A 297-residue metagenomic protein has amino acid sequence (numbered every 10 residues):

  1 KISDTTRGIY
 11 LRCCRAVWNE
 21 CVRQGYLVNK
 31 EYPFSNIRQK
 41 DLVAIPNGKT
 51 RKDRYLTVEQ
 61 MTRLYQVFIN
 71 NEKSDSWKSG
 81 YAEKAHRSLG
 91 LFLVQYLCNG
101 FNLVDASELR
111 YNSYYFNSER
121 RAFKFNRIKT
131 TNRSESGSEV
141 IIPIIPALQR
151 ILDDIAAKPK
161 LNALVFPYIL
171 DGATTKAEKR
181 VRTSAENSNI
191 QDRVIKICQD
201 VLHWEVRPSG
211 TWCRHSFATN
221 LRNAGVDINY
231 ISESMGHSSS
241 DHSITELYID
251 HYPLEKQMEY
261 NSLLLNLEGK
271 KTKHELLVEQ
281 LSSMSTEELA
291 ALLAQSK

Functional and structural regions predicted by a protein language model:
I2-N36: N-terminal DNA-binding recognition helix of tyrosine site-specific recombinases/integrases
G8, Y32-L103, S107: Basic, Lys/Arg- and aromatic-enriched nucleic-acid-binding interface segment
N19-K30, Q95-E119: Short, charged phosphate-coordinating catalytic segments
M61, I145-E205: Active-site/catalytic core of tyrosine-dependent DNA strand-transfer enzymes
E72-Y81, L161, Q191-E233, H237: Short, basic (Lys/Arg/His-rich) helix/loop patches that form interaction surfaces in the mid-to-C-terminal regions
E108-D154: Conserved tyrosine-mediated DNA breakage-rejoining catalytic core shared by Y-recombinases
S113-A122, E205, V226-I249: Short, polar N-cap/turn motifs at the start of nucleic acid-interacting alpha helices
R127-R133, M235-L265, H274: Catalytic-site neighborhood detector that most strongly recognizes the C-terminal catalytic loop/helix of tyrosine
